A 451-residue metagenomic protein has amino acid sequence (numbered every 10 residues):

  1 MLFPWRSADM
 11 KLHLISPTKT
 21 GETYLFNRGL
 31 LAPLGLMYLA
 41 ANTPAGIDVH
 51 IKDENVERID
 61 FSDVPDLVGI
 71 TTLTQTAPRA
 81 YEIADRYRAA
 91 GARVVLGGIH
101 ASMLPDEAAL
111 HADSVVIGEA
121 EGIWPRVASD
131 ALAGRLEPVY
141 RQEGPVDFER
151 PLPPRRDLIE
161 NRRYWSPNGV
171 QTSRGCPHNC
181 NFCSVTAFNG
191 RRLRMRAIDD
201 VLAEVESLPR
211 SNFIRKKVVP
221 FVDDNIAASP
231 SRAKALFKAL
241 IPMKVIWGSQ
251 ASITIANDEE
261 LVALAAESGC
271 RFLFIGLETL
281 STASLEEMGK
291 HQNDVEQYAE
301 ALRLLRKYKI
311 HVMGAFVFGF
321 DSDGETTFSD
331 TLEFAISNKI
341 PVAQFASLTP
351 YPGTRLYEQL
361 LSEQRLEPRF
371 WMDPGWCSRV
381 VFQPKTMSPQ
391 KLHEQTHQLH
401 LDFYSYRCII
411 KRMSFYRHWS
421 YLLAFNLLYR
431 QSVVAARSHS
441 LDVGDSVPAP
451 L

Functional and structural regions predicted by a protein language model:
M1-P17, D48-I51, A131, E160-R162 (+4 more regions): Radical SAM enzyme core and accessory elements
L2-N212, Q398: Acidic, low-complexity intrinsically disordered segments
G21-E22, P105-E107, S231, A283 (+4 more regions): Flexible glycine/acidic-rich beta-alpha junction loops that bind and position SAM and/or redox cofactors in anaerobic
N42, G46, R86, A90 (+13 more regions): Alpha-helical structural signal in soluble globular domains
T72, T76, H100, V116 (+6 more regions): Structured beta->alpha junctions
V95-L96, V116, V139-Y140, G248-Q250 (+3 more regions): Structural detector of well-ordered beta-strand residues that form the stable sheet scaffold of enzyme domains
E107-R126, L264-L273, D330-F345: Structural recognition of alpha->loop->beta junctions
L152-M313, F320, T326, E333: Radical SAM [4Fe-4S] cluster-binding motif and immediate context
